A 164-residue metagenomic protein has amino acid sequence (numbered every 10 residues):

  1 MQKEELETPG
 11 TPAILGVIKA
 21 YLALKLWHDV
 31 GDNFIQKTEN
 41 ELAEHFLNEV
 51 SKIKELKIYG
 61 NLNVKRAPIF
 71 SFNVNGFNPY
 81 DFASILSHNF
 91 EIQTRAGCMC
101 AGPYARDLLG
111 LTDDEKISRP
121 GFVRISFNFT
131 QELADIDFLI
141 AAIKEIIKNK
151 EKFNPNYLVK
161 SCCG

Functional and structural regions predicted by a protein language model:
M1-G164: Pyridoxal 5′-phosphate
